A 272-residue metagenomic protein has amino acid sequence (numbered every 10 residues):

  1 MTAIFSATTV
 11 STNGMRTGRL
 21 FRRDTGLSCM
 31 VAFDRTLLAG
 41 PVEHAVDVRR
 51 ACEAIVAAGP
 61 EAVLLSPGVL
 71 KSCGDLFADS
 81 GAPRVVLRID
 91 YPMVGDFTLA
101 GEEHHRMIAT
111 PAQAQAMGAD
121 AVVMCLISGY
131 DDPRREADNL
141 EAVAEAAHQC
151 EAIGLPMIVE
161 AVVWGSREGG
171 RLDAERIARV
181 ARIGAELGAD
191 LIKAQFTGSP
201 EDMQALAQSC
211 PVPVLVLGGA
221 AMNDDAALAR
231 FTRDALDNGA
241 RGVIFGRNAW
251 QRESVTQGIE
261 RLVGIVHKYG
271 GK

Functional and structural regions predicted by a protein language model:
M1-I4, G270-K272: Basic/polar N-terminal segments that are highly enriched at the extreme N-terminus, encompassing both cleavable
A3-R23: N-terminal basic/disordered segments at the start of proteins
R23, S28-A78, R84-G95, L99-V214 (+3 more regions): Alpha/beta enzyme core
